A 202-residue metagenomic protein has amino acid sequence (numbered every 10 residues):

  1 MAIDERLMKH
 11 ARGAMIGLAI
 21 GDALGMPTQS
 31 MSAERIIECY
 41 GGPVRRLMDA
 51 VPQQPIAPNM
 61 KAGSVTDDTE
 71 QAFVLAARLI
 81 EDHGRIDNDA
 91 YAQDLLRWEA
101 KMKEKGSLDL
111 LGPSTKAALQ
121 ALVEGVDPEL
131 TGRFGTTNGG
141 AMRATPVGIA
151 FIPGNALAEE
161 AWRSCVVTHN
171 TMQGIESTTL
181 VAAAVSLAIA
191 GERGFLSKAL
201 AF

Functional and structural regions predicted by a protein language model:
M1-F202: Structured, active/binding-site neighborhoods that engage oxygen-rich ligands
